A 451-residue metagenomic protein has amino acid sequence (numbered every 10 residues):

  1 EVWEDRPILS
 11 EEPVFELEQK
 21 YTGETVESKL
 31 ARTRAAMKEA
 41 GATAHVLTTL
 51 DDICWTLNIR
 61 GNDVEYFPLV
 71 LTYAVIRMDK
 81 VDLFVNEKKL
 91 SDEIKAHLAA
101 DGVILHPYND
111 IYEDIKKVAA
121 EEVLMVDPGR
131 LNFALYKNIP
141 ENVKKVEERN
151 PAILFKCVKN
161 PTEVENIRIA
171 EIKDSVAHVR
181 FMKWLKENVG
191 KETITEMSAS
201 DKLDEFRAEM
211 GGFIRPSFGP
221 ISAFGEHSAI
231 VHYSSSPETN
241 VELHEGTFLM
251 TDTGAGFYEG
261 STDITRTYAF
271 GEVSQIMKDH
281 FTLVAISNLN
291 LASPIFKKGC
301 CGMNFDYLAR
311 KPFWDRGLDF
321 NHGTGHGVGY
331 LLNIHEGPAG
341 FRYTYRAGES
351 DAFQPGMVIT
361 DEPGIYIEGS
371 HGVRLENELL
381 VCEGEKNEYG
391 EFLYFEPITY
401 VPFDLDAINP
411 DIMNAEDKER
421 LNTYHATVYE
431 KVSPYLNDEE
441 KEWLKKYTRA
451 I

Functional and structural regions predicted by a protein language model:
E1-I451: Active-site neighborhoods and metal-handling regions in enzymes and metal-associated proteins
